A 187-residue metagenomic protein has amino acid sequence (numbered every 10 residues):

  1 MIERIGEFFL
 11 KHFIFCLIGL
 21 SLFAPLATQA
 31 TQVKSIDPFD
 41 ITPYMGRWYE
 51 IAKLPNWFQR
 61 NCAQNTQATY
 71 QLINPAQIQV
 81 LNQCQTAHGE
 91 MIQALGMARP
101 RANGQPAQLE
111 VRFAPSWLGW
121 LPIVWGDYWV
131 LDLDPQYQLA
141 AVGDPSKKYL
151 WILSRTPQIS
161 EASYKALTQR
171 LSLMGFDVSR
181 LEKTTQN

Functional and structural regions predicted by a protein language model:
E3-F15: Bacterial N-terminal signal peptides that target proteins for export
G6-F9, L26-N187: A beta-rich soluble binding module of mature secreted/lumenal proteins
F13-A24: Bacterial N-terminal signal peptides
